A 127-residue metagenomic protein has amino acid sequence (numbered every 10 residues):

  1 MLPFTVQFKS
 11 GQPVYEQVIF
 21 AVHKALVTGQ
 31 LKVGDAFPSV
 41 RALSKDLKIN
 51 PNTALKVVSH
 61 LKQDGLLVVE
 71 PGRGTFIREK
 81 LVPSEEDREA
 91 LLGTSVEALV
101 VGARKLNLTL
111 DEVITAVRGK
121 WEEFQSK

Functional and structural regions predicted by a protein language model:
M1-A36, A42, A90-T94, V100-S126: Extreme N-terminal segment that seeds HTH/winged-HTH DNA-binding domains in transcriptional regulators
G11-Q17, N50-S59, E70-I77: Short, mixed-charge, low-aromatic patches
Y15, S39, R73-A90: Short, cationic-aromatic polyanion-contact patches
Q30-D35, H60-G72, F76-K80: Beta-hairpin "wing" of winged helix-turn-helix
F37-V68: N-terminal helix-turn-helix
L47, L81-V82, E123-Q125: Short secondary-structure transition/capping segments
